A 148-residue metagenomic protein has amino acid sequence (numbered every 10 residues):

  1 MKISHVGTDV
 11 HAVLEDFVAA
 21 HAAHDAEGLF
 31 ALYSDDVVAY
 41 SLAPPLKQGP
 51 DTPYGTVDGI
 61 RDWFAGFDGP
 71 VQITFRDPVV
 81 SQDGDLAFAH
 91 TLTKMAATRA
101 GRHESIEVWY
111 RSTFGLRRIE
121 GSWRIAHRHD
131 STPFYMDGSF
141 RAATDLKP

Functional and structural regions predicted by a protein language model:
M1-D36, Y40, A143-P148: Short, low-complexity N-terminal intrinsically disordered segments enriched in polar/charged residues
G7-T8, A26-D83, L92: A solvent-exposed, acidic/Ser-Thr-rich amphipathic alpha-helical stretch
D9, D85-A87, L92, S139-P148: Terminus-proximal functional modules
K47-Q48, A97-R99, P133-D137: A short local loop/turn or secondary-structure capping micro-motif enriched for an aromatic residue
I60, F75-V80, T93-M95, R111-R117 (+1 more regions): Hydrophobic/aromatic beta-strand elements that line small-molecule binding cavities or substrate pockets in beta-rich
A96-I106: Short, cysteine-centered beta-strand-loop-beta hairpins and adjacent loop/turn segments enriched in charged/polar
W109-S139: Short beta-strand edge/turn micro-motifs at domain boundaries
